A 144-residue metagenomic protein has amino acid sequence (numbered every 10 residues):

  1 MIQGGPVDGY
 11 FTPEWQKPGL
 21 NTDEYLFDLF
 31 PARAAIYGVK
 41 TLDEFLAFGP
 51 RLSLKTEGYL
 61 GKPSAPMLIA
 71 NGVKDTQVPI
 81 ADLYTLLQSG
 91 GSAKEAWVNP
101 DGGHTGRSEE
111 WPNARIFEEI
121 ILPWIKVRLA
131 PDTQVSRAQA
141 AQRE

Functional and structural regions predicted by a protein language model:
M1-F48: Hydrolase active-site cap/lid region
Y37-A65: The feature captures the conserved acid-bearing segment of alpha/beta-hydrolase catalytic domains
K62-S64, I69-N71, D75: Short beta-strand/loop motif that positions the catalytic acidic residue of the alpha/beta-hydrolase fold
A65, P79-Q88: Short alpha-helix in the alpha/beta-hydrolase fold that links the catalytic acid
L87-G106, I120: Catalytic histidine neighborhood in serine/cysteine hydrolases with alpha/beta-hydrolase-type architecture
G102-R115, V135: Catalytic histidine-centered segment of alpha/beta-hydrolase-like enzymes
A114-L122: Short, amphipathic alpha-helical "lid/cap" segments that border enzyme active or binding sites
K126-E144: Alpha/beta-hydrolase-fold serine-hydrolase catalytic core, especially in secreted/extracellular enzymes
